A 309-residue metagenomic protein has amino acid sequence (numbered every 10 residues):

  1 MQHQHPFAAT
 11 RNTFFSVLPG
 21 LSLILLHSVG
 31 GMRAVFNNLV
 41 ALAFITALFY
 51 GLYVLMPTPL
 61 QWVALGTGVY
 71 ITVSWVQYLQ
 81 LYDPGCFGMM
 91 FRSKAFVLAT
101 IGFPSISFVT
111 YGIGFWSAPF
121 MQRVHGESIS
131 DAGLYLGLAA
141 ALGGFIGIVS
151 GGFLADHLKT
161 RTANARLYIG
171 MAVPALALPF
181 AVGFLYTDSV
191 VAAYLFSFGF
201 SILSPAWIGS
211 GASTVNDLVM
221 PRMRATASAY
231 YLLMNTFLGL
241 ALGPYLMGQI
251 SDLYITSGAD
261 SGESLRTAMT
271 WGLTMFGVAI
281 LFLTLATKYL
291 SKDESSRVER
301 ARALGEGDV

Functional and structural regions predicted by a protein language model:
M1, N38-F44, Q61-G68, A172 (+2 more regions): Symmetry-related core transmembrane helices of the 12-TM Major Facilitator Superfamily/SLC fold
H3-G30, T160, A286-V309: Intrinsic disorder in cytosolic terminal tails and internal cytosolic loops of multi-pass membrane transporters
R33-V63, K94-G151, S204-I208, A212 (+1 more regions): Extracytoplasmic gate region of multi-pass secondary transporters
V35, G51-V63, S128, A163-Y168 (+1 more regions): A membrane-interface helix-boundary motif in multi-pass transporters
G126, K159-R161, V215-R224: Paired intracellular helix-loop junctions of major facilitator superfamily
A140-G152, L218-T256: A late C-terminal transmembrane helix in Major Facilitator Superfamily
D156-V173: Cytoplasmic membrane-interface "Motif A"-like loop-to-helix N-cap segments of 12-TM Major Facilitator Superfamily
L178-T187, M269-L304, D308: Multi-pass alpha-helical transporter architecture, strongest for 12-TM Major Facilitator/SLC carriers used
